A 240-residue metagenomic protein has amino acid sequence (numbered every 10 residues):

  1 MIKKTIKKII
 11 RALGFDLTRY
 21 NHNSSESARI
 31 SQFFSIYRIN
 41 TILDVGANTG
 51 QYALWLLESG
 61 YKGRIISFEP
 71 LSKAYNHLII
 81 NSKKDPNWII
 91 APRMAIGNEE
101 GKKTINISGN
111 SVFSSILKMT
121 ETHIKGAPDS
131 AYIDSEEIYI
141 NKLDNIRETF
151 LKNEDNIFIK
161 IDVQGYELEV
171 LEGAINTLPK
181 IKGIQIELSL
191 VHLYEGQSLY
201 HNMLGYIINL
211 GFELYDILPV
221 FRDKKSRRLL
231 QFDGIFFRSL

Functional and structural regions predicted by a protein language model:
M1-L240: Phosphate/nucleotide-binding beta-alpha loop and adjacent structural elements of enzyme active sites
